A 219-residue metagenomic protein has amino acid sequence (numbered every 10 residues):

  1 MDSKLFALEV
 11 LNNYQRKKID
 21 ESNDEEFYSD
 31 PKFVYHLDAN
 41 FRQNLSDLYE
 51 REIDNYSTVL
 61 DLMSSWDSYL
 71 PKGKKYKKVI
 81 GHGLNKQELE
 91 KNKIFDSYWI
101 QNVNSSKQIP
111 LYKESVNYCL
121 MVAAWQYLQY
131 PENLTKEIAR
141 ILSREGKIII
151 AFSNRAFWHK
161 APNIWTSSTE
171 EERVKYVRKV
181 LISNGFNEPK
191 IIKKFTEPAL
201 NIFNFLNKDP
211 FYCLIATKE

Functional and structural regions predicted by a protein language model:
D2-D54: Class I SAM-dependent methyltransferase Rossmann-like catalytic core, especially the SAM/SAH-binding loop
N44, S168-K193: Short alpha-helix
R51-I109: Class I SAM-dependent methyltransferase SAM/SAH-binding core
S106-C119: A short acidic, Gly/Pro-enriched loop at the edge of an enzyme's catalytic core that lines a small-molecule cofactor
N117-E132: A short SAM/SAH-binding and catalytic strip from SAM-dependent methyltransferases
E132-K147: A short glycine-rich, Lys/Arg-flanked "PGG" loop and its adjoining helix->strand segment in the class I
K147-R178: Conserved class I S-adenosyl-L-methionine
G185, A199-E219: Core SAM-dependent methyltransferase catalytic element
